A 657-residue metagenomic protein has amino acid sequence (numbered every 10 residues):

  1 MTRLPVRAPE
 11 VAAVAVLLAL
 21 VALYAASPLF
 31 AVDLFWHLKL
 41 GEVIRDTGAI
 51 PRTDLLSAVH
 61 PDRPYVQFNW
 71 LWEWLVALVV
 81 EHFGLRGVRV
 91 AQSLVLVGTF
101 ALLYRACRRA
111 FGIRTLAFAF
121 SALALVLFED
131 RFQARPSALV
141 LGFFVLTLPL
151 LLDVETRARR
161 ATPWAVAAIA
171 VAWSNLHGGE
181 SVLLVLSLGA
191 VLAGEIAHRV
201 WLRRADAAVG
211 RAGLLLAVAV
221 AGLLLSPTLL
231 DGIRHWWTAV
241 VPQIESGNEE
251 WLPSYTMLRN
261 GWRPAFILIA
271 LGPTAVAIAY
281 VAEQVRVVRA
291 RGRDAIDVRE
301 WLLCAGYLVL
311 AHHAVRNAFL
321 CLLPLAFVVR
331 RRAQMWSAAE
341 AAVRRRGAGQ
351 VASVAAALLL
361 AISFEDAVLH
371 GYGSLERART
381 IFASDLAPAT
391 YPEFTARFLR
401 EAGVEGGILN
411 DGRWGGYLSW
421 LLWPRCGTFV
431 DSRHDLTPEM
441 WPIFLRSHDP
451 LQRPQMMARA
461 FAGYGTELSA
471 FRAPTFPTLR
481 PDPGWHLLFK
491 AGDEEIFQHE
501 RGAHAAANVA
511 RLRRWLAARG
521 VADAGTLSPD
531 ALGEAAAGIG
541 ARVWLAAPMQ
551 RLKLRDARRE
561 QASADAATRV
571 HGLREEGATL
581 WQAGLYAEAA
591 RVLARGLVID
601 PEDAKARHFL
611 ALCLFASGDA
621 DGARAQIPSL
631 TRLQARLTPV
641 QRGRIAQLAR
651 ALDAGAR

Functional and structural regions predicted by a protein language model:
A15, L103-V126, L141: Transmembrane-helix signature of polytopic, membrane-embedded enzymes that assemble or transfer cell-envelope glycans
V21, A124-F128, T162-G178, S187 (+2 more regions): Membrane-interface alpha helices of multi-pass inner-membrane proteins
V66-L78, R234-F266: Juxtamembrane membrane-water interface segments that cap and precede transmembrane helices
V90-A110: Transmembrane-helix motifs of polytopic, lipid-linked glycan transferases
L102, A124-L127, L139-R157, L188-I196 (+1 more regions): Specific aromatic-rich, kink-prone transmembrane helix
T147-P163, E195, P273-R293: Membrane-interface transmembrane helices that cradle and orient dolichyl/undecaprenyl
D153-V171, A208-L214, A295-C304: Short hydrophobic alpha-helices at membrane interfaces in multi-pass membrane enzymes
D366-F429, H434-R657: C-terminal luminal/periplasmic domains and tails of membrane-associated envelope-modifying transferases
